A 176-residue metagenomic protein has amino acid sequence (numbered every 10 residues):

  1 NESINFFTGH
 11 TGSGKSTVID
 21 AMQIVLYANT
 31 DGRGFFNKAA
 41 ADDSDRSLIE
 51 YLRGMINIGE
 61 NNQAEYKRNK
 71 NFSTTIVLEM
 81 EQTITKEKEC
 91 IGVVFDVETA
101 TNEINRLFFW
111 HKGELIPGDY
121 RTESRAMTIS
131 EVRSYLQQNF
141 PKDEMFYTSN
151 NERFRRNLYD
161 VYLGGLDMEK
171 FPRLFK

Functional and structural regions predicted by a protein language model:
N1-S130, S134, F140-K142: Extreme N-terminal "head/tail" segments of very large remodeling/mechanoenzyme assemblies
T11, D160, R173-K176: A composition-driven signal for long, intrinsically disordered, charge-rich low-complexity tracts
T83, G165-K176: Extended, charged heptad-repeat coiled-coil rod domains that mediate dimerization and scaffolding in large chromosome
I129, R155, M168-F171: Short amphipathic alpha-helical segments that mediate assembly, nucleic-acid/protein binding, or membrane association
E144-Y147: "flanking P-loop NTPase cores in genome-maintenance ATPases
R153-R156, V161-G164: Long, charge-rich alpha-helical interaction segments
